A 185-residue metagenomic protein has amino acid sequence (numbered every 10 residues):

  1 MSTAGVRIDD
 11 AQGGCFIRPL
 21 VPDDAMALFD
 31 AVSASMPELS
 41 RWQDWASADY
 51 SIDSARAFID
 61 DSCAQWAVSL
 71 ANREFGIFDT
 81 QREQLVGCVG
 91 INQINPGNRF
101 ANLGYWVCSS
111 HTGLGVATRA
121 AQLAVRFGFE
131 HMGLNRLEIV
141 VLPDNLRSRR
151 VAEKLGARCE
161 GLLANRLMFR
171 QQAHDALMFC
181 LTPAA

Functional and structural regions predicted by a protein language model:
M1-A27, A31-E38, E74-A185: Acyl-donor (CoA/ACP) binding surface of acyl/acetyltransferases
V21, V32, A48-A55, L70: Generic structural signal for well-ordered secondary structure
S40-D61: Conserved GNAT-fold acetyl-CoA-binding loop/helix
W42-W45, W66, W106, A173: Tryptophan-centered motif/residue detector
Q65-L70, A157: Short loop/turn motifs at secondary-structure junctions and domain boundaries
